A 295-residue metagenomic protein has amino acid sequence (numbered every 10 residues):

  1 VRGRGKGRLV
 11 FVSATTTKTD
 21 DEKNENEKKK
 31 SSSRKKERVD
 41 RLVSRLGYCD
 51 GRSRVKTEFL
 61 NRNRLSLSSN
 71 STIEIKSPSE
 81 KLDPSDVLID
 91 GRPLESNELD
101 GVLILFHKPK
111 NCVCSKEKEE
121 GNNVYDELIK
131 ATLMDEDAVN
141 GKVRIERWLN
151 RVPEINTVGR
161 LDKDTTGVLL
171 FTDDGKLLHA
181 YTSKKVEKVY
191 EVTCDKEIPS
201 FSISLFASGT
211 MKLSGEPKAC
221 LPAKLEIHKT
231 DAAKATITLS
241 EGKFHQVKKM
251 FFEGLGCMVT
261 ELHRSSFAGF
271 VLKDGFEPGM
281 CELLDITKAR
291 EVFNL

Functional and structural regions predicted by a protein language model:
G7-L9, T17-E119: S4-like RNA-binding module at protein N-termini
S77-L295: RNA pseudouridine synthases
